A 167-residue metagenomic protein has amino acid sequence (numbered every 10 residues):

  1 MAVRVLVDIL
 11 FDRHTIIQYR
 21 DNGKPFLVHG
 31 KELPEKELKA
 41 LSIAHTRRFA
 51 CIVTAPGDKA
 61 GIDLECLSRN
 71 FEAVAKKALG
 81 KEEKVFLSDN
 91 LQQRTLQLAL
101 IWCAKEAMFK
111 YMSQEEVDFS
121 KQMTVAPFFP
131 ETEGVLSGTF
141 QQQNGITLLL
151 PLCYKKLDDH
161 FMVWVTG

Functional and structural regions predicted by a protein language model:
M1-G167: Core catalytic alpha/beta fold that binds nucleotide/phospho-ligands
